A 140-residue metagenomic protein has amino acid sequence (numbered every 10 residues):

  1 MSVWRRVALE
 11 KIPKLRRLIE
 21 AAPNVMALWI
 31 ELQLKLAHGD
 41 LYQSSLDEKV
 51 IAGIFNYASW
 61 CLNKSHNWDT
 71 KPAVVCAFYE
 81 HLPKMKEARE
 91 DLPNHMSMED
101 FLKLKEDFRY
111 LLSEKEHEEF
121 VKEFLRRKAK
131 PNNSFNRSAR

Functional and structural regions predicted by a protein language model:
M1-R140: Acidic, proline/glycine-rich low-complexity IDRs
